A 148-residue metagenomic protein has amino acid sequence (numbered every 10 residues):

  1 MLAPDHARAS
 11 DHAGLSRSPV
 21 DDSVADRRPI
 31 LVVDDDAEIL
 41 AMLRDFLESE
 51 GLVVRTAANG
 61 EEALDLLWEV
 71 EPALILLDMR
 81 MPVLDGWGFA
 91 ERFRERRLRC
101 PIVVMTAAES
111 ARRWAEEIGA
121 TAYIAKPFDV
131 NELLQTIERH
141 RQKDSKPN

Functional and structural regions predicted by a protein language model:
M1-P29, N131-N148: Non-catalytic signal-transmission and effector/linker regions of two-component phosphorelay proteins
A41-S49: Charged docking surfaces used in two-component/phosphorelay signaling
A58-E62, L84-G88: Acidic catalytic/metal-coordinating carboxylates
D65, W87-L98: Short amphipathic alpha-helix used as the core "switch/output" element in two-component signaling
D78: Active-site residues of response regulator receiver
M81: Receiver (REC) domain active-site loop signature in two-component systems and cognate sites in sensor histidine kinases
G88, A108-I124, N131-Q135: Alpha4 helix (beta4-alpha4-beta5 surface) of REC/receiver domains from two-component response regulators
V103-M105: Hydrophobic/aromatic residues positioned on beta-strands within the core alpha/beta folds
